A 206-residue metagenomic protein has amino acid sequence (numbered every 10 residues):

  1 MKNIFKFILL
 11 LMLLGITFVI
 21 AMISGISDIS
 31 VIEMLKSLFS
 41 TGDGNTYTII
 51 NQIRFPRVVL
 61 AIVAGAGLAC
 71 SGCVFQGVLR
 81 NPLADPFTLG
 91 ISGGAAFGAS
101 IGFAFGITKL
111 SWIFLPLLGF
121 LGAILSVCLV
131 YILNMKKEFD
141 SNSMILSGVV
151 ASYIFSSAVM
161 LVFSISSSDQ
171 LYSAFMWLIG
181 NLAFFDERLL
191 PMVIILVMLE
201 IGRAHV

Functional and structural regions predicted by a protein language model:
M1-R203: Alpha-helical transmembrane segments in inner-membrane proteins
